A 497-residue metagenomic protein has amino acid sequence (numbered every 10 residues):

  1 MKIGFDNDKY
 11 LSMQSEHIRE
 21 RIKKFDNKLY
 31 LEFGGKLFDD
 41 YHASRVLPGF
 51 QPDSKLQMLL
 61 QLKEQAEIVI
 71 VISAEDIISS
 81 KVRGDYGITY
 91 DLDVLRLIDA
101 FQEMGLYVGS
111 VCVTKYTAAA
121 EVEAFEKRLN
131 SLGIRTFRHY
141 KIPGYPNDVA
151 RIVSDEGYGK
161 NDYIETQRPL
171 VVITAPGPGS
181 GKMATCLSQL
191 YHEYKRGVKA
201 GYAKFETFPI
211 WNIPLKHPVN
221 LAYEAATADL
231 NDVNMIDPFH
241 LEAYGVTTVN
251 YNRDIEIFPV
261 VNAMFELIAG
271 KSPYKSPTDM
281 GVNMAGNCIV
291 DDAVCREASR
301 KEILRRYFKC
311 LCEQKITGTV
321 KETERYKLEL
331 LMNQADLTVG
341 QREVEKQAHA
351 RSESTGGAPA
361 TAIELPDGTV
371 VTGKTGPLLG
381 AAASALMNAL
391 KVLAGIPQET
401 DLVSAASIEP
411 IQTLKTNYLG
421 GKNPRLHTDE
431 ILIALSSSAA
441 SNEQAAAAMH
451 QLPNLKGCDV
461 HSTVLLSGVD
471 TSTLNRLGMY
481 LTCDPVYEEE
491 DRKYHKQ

Functional and structural regions predicted by a protein language model:
M1-I173, Q189-R351, T355-A358, L365-D367 (+2 more regions): Flexible phosphate-sensing "switch/lid" loops adjacent to ATP/NTP-binding sites across phosphate-transfer
G177-P178: The conserved Walker
K182, A360-A362: Transmembrane alpha-helical segments and their cytosolic interface motifs in multi-pass membrane proteins
T185: Hydrophobic positions on the alpha1 helix immediately C-terminal to the Walker A/P-loop
K374-T375: Short clusters of small/polar residues that mark proteolytic maturation junctions
L378-A394: A short, polar/charged loop-to-alpha-helix boundary motif
V392-P424: Short HxH-centered metal-ligating active-site micro-motif
